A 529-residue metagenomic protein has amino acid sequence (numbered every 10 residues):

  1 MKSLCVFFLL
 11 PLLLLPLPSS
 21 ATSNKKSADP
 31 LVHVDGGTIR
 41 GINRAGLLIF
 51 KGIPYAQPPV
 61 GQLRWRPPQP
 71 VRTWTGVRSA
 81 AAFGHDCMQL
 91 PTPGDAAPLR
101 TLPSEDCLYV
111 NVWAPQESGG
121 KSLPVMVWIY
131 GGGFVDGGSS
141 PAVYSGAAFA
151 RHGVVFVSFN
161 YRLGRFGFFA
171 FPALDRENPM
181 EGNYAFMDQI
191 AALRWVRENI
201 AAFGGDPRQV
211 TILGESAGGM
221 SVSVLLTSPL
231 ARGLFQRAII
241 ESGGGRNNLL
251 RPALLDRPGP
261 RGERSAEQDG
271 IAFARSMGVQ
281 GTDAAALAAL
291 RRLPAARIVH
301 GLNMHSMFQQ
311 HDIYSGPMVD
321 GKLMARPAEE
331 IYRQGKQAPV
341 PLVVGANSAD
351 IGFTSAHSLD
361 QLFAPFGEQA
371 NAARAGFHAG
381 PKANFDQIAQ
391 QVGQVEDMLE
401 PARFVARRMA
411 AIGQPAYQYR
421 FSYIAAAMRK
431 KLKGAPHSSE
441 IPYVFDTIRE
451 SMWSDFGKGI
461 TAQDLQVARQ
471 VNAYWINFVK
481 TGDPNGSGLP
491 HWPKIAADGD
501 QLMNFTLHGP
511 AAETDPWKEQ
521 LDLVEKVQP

Functional and structural regions predicted by a protein language model:
M1-L4, M398: Positively charged n-region of N-terminal signal peptides that target proteins for export
K2, P18-N183, W453-Y474, K480-L489 (+1 more regions): Non-catalytic accessory segments of hydrolases
V6-P16: Bacterial N-terminal signal peptides
P91-G281, K322-T354, Q414: Serine-hydrolase-like catalytic core of hydrolytic proteins
M126, I190-L193, R197, S223-L226 (+8 more regions): Non-transmembrane alpha-helical segments in soluble domains of secreted/periplasmic/extracellular proteins
R162-G164, L213-A217, R420-A427, P490-A496: Short, solvent-exposed turn/loop segments enriched in Gly/Ser/Thr/Pro and often Arg
R208-T211, G278-A289, G301-L302, Q418-S422 (+1 more regions): Surface-exposed patches in mature extracellular/periplasmic domains of secreted proteins
R237, L249-L250, L254-L255, A289-A462 (+2 more regions): Substrate-gating cap/lid region and adjacent catalytic-acid/histidine neighborhood within extracellular/lumenal
